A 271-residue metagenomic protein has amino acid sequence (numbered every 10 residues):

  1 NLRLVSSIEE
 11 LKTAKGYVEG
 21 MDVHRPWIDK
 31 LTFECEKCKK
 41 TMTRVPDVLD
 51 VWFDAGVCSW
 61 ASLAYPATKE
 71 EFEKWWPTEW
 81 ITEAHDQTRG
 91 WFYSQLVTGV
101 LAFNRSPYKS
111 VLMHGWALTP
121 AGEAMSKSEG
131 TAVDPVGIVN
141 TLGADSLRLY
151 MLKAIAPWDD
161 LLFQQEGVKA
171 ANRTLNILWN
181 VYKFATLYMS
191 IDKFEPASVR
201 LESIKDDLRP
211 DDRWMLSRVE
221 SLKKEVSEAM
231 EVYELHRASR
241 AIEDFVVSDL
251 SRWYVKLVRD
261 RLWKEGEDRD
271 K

Functional and structural regions predicted by a protein language model:
N1-I191, S217-V258, L262-K264: Structured secondary-structure scaffolds
V136-V139, S203-M215: A ubiquitous short alpha-helical element
L187-R200, I204: Intrinsic disorder at enzyme termini
D268-K271: C-terminal, helix-dominated tail/subdomain
